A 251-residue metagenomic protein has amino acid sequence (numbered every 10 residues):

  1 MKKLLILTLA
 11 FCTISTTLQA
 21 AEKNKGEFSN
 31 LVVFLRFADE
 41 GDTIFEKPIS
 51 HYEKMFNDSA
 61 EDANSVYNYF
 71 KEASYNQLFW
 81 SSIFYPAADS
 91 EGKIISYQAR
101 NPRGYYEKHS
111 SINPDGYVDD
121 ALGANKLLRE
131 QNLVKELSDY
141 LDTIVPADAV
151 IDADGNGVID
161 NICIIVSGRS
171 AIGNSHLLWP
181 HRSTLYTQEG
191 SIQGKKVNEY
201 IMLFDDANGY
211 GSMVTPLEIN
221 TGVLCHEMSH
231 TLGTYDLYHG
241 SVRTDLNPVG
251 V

Functional and structural regions predicted by a protein language model:
L4-I14: Sec-dependent N-terminal signal peptides
T17-Q19: Short, composition-biased linear "edge" segments at structural boundaries
A21-V249: Active-site-proximal segment of zinc-dependent metalloprotease catalytic domains
